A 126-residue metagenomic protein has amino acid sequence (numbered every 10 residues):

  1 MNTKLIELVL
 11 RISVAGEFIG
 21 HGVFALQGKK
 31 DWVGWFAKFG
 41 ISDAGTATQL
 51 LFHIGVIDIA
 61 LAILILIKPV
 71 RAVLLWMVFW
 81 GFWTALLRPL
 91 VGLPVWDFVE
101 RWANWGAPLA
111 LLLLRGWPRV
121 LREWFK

Functional and structural regions predicted by a protein language model:
M1-G28, G45-K126: Extended, low-polarity transmembrane helix blocks
Q27-A44: Membrane-interface interhelical connector segments
